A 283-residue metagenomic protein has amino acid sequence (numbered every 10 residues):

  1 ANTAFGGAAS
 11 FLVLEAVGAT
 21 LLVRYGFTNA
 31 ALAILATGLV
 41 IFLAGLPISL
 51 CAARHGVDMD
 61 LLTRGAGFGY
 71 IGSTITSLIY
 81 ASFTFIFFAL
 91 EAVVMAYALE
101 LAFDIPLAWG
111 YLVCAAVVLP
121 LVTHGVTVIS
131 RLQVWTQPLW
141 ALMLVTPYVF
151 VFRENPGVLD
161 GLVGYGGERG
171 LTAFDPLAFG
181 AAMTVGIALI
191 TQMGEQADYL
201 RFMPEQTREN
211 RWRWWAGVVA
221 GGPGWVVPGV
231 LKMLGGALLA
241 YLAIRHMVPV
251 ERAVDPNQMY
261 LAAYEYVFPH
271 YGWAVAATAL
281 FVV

Functional and structural regions predicted by a protein language model:
A1-E15, Y148-P156, G166-A237, G272-V283: Hydrophobic, membrane-embedded alpha-helices of multi-pass small-molecule transporters
L21-Y25, N29, A92-Y111, L119 (+2 more regions): Inter-helical loop and helix-membrane interface segments of multi-pass membrane transporters/permeases
L22-T28, A53-V57, G65-S73, F202-W214: Juxtamembrane helix-boundary/capping and inter-helix hinge elements in multi-pass membrane proteins
F27-L35, F68-S73, D104-W109, L171-P176 (+1 more regions): Membrane-interfacial loop-to-helix junctions in multi-pass transporters
I34-F68, S77-Y80: Juxtamembrane transmembrane-helix boundary signature
S73-D104, V283: Hydrophobic transmembrane alpha-helices that form the core helical bundles of multi-pass secondary transporters
A96, W109-C114, V118-E154: Membrane-interface loop-to-helix entry segments
G157, V226-A262: Extracellular/periplasmic helix-exit of transmembrane alpha-helices
